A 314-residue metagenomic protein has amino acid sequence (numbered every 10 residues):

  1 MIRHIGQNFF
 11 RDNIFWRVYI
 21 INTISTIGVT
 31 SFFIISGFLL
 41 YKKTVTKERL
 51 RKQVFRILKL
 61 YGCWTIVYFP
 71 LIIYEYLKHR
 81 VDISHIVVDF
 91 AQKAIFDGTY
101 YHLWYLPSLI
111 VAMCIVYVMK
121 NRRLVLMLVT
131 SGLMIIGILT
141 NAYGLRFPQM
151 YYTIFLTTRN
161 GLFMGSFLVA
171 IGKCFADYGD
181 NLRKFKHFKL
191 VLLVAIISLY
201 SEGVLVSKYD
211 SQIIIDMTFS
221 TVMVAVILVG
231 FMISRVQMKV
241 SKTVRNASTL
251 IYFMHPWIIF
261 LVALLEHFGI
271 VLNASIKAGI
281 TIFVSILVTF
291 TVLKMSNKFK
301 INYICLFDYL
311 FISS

Functional and structural regions predicted by a protein language model:
M1-I5, W64-F69, S131-L145, L193-S207 (+1 more regions): Aromatic-anchored segments of alpha-helical transmembrane domains
R17-V29, K93-P107, A142-L168, E202-V226 (+2 more regions): Interfacial loop-to-helix transition and helix-capping segments at the boundaries of transmembrane helices
N22-S31, K43-Y76, R80-T99, A112 (+2 more regions): Transmembrane alpha-helical segments and their boundary/interface "anchor" motifs in multi-pass integral membrane
F32-F33, L39-Y41, L71-Y76, H85-A176 (+2 more regions): Hydrophobic alpha-helical segments with transmembrane-like composition
K43-K52, I115-M127, C174-F188, D210-S211 (+3 more regions): Membrane-interface helix-boundary motifs at transmembrane edges
R123, V236-R245, P256-S314: C-terminal "closing" transmembrane helix and its immediate cytosolic amphipathic cap in multi-pass membrane proteins
L126-I138, H187-S198, R245-I251, F307-D308: Central hydrophobic cores of alpha-helical transmembrane segments in multi-pass integral membrane proteins
D180-K242, W257-F260, L265-E266, V271-A278: Alpha-helical transmembrane segments and terminal signal-anchor/GPI-anchor hydrophobic tails, characterized by long
